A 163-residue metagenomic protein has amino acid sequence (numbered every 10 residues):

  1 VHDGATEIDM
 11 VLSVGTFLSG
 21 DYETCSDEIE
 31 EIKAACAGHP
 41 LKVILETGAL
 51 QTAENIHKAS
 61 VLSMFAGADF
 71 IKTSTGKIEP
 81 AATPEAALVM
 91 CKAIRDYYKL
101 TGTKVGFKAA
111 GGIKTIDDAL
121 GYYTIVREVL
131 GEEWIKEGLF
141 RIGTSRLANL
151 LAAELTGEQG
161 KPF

Functional and structural regions predicted by a protein language model:
V1-F107, K114-S145, A153-F163: Alpha/beta enzyme core
L150: N-terminal beta-loop-helix "entrance" segment that forms/cooperates in small-molecule cofactor or anionic ligand
